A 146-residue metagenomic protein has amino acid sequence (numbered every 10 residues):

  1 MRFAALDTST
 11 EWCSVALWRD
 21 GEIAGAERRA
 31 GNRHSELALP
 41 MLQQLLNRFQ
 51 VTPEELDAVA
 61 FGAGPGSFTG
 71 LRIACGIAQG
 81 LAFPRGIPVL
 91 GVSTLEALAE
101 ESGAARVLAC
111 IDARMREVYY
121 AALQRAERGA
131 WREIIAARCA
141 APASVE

Functional and structural regions predicted by a protein language model:
M1, E11-W12, E55-L56, R85-I87 (+2 more regions): Short coil/turn connectors at secondary-structure junctions
M1-A63: N-terminal beta-alpha supersecondary unit
E22, Q79-L81, A121: Short, basic/glycine-rich phosphate-binding loops at helix/coil junctions that contact nucleotide phosphates
R29-L37, F68, R72, G76 (+1 more regions): Residues at secondary-structure transition points
A30-R33, P88-E146: Surface "functional belts" at beta-alpha junctions
Q43, Q79, E96-A97: Active-site phosphate/pyrophosphate- and oxyanion-stabilizing loops and adjacent acidic/basic residues in soluble
N47-E55, A82-V92: Phosphate-handling active-site elements
A60-P88: DPxDG-like acidic metal-binding loop motif
